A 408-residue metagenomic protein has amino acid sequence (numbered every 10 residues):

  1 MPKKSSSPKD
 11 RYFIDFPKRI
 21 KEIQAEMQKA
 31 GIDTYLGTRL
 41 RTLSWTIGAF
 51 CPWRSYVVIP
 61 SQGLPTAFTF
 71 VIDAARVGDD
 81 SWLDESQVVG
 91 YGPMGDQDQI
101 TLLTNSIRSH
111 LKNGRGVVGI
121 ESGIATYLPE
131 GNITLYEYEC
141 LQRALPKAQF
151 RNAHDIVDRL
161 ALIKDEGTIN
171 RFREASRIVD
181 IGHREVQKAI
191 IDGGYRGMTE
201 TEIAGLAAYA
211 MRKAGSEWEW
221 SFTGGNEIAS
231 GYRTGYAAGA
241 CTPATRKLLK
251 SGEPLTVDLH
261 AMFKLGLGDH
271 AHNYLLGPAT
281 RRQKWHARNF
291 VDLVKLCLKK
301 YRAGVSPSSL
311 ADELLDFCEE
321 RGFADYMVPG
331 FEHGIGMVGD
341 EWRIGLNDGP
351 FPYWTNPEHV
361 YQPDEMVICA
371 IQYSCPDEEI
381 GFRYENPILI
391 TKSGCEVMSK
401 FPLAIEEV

Functional and structural regions predicted by a protein language model:
M1-V408: Active-site neighborhoods and metal-handling regions in enzymes and metal-associated proteins
